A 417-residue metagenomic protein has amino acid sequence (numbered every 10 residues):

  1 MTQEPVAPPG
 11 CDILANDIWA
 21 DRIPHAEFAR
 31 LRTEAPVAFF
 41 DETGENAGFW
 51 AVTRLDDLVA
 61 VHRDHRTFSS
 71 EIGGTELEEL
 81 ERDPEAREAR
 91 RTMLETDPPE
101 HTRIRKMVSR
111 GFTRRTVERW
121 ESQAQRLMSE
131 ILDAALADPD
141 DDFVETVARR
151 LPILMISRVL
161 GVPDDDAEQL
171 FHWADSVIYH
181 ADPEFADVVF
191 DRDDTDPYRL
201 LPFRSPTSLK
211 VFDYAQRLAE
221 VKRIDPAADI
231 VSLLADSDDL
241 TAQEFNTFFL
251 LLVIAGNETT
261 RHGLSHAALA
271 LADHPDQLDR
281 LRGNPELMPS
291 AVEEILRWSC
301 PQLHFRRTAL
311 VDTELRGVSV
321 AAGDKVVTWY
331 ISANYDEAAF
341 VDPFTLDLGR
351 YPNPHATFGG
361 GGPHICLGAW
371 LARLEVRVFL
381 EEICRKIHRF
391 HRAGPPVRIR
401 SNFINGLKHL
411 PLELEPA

Functional and structural regions predicted by a protein language model:
M1-A417: Cytochrome P450
